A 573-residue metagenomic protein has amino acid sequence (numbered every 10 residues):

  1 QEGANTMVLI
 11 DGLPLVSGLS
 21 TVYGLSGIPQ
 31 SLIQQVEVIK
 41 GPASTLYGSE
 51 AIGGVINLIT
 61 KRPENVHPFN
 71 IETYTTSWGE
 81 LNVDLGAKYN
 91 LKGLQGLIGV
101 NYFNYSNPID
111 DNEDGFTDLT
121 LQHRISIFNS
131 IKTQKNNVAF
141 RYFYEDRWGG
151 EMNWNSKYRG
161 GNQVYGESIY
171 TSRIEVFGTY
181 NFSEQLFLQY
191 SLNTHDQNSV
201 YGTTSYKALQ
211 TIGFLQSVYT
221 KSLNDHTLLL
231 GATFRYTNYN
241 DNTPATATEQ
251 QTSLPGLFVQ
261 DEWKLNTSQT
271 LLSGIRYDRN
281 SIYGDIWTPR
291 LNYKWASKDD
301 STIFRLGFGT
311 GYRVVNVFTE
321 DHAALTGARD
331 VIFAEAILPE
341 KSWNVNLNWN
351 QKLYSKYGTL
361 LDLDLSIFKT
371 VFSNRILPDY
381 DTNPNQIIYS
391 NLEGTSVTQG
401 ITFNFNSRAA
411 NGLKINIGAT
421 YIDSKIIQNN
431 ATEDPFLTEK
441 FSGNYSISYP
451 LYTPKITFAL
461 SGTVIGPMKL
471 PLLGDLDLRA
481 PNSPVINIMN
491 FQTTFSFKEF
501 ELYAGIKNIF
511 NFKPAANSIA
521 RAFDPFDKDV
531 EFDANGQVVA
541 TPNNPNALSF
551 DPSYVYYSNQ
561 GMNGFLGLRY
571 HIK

Functional and structural regions predicted by a protein language model:
T6, L13-K40, F333-A334: Short acidic/polar hinge/loop motifs at secondary-structure boundaries that mediate gating or recognition
G27-P68: A beta-strand signature from Gram-negative outer-membrane beta-barrel systems, especially the internal plug domain
N57, N65-V66, G86-S168: Periplasmic-side early beta-strands and strand-to-turn transitions of outer-membrane beta-barrels
T75-S77, L91, Y102-S106, T133-K135 (+16 more regions): Transmembrane beta-strands of outer-membrane beta-barrel pores
L94, Q185-S199, A296-K298, F304-R305 (+1 more regions): Membrane-embedded beta-barrel scaffold of Gram-negative outer-membrane proteins
K132-R147, V164-Y283, A296-K298, S355-K369 (+3 more regions): Face-selective signature of the C-terminal outer-membrane beta-barrel domain
K264-S268, D362, S366-V371, N391-L473 (+1 more regions): Gram-negative outer-membrane beta-barrel transporters
Y452, V464-L472, T494-K573: C-terminal beta-signal and adjacent terminal beta-strands/loops of Gram-negative outer-membrane beta-barrel proteins
